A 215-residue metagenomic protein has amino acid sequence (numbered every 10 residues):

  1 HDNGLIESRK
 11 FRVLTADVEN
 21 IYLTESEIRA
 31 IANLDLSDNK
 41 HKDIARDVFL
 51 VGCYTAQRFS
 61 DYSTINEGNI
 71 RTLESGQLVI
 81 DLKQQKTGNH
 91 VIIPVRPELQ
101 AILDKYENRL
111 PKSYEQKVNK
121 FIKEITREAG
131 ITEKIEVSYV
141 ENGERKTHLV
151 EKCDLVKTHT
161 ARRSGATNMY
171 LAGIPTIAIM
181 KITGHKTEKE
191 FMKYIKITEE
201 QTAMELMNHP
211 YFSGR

Functional and structural regions predicted by a protein language model:
H1-E7, R58-S60, K123-I125, G130-T132: N-terminal DNA-binding recognition helix of tyrosine site-specific recombinases/integrases
N3-F59, Y114-K117: Basic, Lys/Arg- and aromatic-enriched nucleic-acid-binding interface segment
Y22, Q84-G88, T183-N208: Catalytic-site neighborhood detector that most strongly recognizes the C-terminal catalytic loop/helix of tyrosine
D38-N39, N108-R109, K123-K181: Short, basic (Lys/Arg/His-rich) helix/loop patches that form interaction surfaces in the mid-to-C-terminal regions
V51-I65, A172-P175, H185: A short, glycine-centered helix-capping/turn motif at helix boundaries that positions DNA-contacting or catalytic
T64-I102: Conserved tyrosine-mediated DNA breakage-rejoining catalytic core shared by Y-recombinases
N69-S75, L171-Y194: Short, polar N-cap/turn motifs at the start of nucleic acid-interacting alpha helices
K112, I131, H209-R215: C-terminal secondary-structure termini that scaffold catalytic or DNA-interacting sites
